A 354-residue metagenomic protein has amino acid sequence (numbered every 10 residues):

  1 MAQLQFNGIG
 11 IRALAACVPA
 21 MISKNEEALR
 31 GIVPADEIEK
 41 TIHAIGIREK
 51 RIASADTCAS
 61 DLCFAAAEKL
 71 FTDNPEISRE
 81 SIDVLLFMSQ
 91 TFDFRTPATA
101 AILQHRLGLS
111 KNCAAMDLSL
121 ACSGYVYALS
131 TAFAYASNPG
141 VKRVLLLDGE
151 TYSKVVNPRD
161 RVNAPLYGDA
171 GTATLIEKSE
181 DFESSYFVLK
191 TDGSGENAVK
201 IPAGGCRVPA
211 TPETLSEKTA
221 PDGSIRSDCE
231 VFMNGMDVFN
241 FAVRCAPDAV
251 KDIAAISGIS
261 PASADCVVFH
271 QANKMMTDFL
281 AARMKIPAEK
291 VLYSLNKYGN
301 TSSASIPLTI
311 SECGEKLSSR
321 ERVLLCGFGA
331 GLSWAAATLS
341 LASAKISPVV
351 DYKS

Functional and structural regions predicted by a protein language model:
M1-A55, D160-N240, D248, S340-S354: Condensing-enzyme catalytic core mediating Claisen C-C bond formation in acyl metabolism
I11, A55-M116, V126, I253-T277: Conserved beta-ketoacyl condensing-enzyme motif
R12-A15, M88, S119, V144-E150 (+3 more regions): Short beta-strand segments
S23-K24, T96-A98, V156-D160, W334-T338: Short acidic, glycine/serine/threonine-rich loops at helix termini
P34-H43, F94-G108, L146-Y152, L215-G223 (+1 more regions): Acidic-glycine-rich active-site phosphate/pyrophosphate-binding loop
S60, F64, T91-F92, H105 (+5 more regions): Claisen-condensing/thiolase-fold acyl-transfer catalytic domains that form or cleave C-C bonds in fatty acid
S137-A170: Flexible, glycine-rich active-site loops centered on histidine and acidic residues that chelate a metal or position
